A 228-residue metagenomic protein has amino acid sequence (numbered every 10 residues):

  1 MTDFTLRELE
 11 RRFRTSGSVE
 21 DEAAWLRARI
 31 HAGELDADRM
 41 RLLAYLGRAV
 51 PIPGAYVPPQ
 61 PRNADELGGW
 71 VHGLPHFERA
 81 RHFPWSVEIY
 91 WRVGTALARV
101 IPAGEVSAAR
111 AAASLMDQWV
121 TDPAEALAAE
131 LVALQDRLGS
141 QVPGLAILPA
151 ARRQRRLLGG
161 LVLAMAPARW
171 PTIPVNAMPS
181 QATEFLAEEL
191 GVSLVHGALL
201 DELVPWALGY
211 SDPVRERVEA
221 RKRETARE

Functional and structural regions predicted by a protein language model:
M1, R11, R41-A44: Intrinsically disordered, low-complexity segments
M1-D3, E228: Intrinsically disordered, low-complexity proline-rich regions
T2, L9, S16, D21 (+5 more regions): Amphipathic coiled-coil alpha-helices
L6-E10, G68: Residue-level signal for cytosolic alpha-helical hairpin/rod architecture
V19-A23, A80-R81: Short, solvent-exposed positions on alpha-helices
D38-E228: Structured binding/interaction patches within domain cores
